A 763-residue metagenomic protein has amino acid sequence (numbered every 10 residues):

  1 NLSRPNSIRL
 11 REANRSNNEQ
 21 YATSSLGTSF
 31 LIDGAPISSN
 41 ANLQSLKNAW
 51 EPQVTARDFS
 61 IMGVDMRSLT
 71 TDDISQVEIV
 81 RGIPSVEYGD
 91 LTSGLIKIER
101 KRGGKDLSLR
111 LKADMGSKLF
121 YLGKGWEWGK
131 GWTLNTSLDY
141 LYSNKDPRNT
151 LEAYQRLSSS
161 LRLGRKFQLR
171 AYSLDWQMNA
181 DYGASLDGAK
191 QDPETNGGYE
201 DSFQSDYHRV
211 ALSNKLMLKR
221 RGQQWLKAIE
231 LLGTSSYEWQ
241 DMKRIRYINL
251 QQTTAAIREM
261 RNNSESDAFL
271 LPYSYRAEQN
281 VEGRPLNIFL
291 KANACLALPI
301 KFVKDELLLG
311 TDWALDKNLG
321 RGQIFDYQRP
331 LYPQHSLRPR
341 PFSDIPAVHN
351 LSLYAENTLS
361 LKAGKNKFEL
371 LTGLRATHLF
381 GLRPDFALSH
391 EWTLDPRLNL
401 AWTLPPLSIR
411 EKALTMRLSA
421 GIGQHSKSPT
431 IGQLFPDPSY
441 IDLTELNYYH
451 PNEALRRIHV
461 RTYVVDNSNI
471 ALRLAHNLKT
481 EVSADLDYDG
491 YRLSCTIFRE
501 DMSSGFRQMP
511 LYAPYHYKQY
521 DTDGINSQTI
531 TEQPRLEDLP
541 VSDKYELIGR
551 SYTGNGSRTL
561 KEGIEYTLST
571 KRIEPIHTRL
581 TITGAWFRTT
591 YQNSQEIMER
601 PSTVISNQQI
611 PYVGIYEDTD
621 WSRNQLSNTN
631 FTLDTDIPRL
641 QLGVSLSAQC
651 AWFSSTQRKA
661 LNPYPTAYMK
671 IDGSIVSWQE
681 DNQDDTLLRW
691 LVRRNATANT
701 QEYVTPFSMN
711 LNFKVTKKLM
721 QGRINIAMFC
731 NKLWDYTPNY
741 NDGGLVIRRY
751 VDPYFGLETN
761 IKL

Functional and structural regions predicted by a protein language model:
N1-A49: Extracytoplasmic beta-strand/coil segments of soluble accessory domains associated with Gram-negative outer-membrane
N6-L10, F30-L31, G63-R67, E87-L111: N-terminal periplasmic accessory domains that precede and gate Gram-negative outer-membrane beta-barrel machines
A35-V80: Short acidic/polar hinge/loop motifs at secondary-structure boundaries that mediate gating or recognition
S108-Y142, N149-S236: Transmembrane beta-barrel wall of Gram-negative outer-membrane proteins
F167-G183, S205-D385, P406, G563-E565: Face-selective signature of the C-terminal outer-membrane beta-barrel domain
P346-R492, T496-D501: Structural signature of Gram-negative outer-membrane beta-barrels, strongest in the C-terminal barrel of TonB-dependent
S426, M502-S504, P510, C650-R694 (+1 more regions): C-terminal beta-signal and adjacent terminal beta-strands/loops of Gram-negative outer-membrane beta-barrel proteins
D501, K518-N662: Gram-negative outer-membrane beta-barrel transporters
